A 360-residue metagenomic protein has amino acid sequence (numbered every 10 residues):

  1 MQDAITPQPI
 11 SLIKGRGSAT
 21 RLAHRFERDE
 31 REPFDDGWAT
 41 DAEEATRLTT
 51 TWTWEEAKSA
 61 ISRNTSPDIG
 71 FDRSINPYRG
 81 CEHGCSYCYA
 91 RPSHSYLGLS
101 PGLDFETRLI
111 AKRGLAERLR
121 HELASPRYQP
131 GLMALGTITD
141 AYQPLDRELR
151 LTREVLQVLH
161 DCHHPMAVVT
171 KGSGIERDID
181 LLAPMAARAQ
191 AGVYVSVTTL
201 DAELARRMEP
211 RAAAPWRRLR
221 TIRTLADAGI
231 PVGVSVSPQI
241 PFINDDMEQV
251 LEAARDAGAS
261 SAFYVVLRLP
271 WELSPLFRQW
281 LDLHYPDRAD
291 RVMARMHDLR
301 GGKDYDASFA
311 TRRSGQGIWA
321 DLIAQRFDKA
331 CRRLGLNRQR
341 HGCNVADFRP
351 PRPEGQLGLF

Functional and structural regions predicted by a protein language model:
M1-E56, S62-R63, F242, E248-F360: Auxiliary Fe-S-binding modules of radical SAM enzymes
A39, E43-R79, S86-Y194, T198-R206 (+1 more regions): Conserved Radical SAM active-site core
L149-R153, D246-L251: Charged helix-capping and loop-helix junction motifs
V158-H164, R220-P231, G302, R326-N337: A structural motif corresponding to the C-terminal end of an alpha-helix and its immediate exit/capping segment
G172-E176, Q239-E248: Active-site glycine- and acidic-residue-rich loops that bind and position anionic ligands or nucleotide-like cofactors
A187-Q190, P231, D256-S260: Glycine-enriched alpha-helix->loop->beta-strand junction motifs that scaffold or abut catalytic
L200-A202, E209-R211, T224-N244, L267-L269 (+1 more regions): Conserved strand-turn element in the central/C-terminal portion of the radical SAM core barrel that lines
